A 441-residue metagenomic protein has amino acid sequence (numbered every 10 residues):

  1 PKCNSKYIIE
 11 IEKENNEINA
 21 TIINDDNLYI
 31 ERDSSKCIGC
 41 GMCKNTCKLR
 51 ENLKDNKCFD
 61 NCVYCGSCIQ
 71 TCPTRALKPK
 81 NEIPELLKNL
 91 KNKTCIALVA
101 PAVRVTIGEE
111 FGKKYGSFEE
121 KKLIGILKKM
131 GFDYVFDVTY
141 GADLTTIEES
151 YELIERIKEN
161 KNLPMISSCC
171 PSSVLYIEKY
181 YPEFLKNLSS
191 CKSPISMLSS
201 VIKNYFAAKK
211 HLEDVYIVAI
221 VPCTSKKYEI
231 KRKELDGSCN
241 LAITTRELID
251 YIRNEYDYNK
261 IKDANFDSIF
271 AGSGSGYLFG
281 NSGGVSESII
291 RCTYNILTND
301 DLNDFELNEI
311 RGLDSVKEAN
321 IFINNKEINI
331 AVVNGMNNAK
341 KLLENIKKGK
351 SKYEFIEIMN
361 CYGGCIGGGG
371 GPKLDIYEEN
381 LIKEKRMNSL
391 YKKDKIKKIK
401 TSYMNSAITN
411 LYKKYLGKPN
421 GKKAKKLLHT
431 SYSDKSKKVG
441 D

Functional and structural regions predicted by a protein language model:
P1-I18, P79-D441: Iron-sulfur-associated redox domains of electron-transfer enzymes in respiratory and anaerobic energy metabolism
K2-E17, T21, D25, K36-V63 (+1 more regions): Iron-sulfur cluster-binding cysteine motifs and their immediate structural context in ferredoxin-like electron-transfer
I23-N27, R32-S35, N52, C58-F59 (+2 more regions): Short, intrinsically disordered, charge-biased short linear motifs at domain edges
Y29, G39, Y64, E119-K122: Residue-level preference for nonpolar/small residues embedded in alpha-helices
S35-G39, N61, T146-E149, L153-I154: Active-site-facing alpha/beta catalytic cores
